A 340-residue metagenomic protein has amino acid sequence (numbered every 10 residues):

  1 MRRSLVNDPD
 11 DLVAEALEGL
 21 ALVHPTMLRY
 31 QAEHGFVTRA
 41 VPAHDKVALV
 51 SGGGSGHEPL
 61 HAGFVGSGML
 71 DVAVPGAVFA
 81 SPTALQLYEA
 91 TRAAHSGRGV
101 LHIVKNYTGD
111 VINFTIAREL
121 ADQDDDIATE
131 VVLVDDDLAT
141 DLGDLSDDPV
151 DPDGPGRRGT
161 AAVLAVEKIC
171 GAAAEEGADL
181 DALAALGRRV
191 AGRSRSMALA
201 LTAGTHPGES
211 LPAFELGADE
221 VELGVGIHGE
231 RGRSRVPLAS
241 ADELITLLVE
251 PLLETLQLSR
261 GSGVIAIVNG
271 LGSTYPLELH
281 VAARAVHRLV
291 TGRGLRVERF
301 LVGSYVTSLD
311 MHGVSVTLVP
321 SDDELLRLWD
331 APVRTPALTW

Functional and structural regions predicted by a protein language model:
M1, H44-G52, H61-V74, T140 (+1 more regions): Gly-rich Lys/Arg/Thr-decorated short loops/hinges at beta-loop-alpha junctions or inter-strand turns that position
M1-L49, D322-W340: N-terminal amphipathic/basic leader segments beginning at the initiator methionine
R2-R3, V47-G54, L70-A73, G99-T108 (+4 more regions): Short glycine-rich or small-residue beta-strand-to-loop segments that form or flank ligand, phosphate, metal/Fe-S
H57, S67-G97, L253: Glycine-rich oxoanion-binding loops at beta->alpha junctions
V111-D125, L145, E278-R284: Short Gly/Thr/Asp-enriched flexible loops that form oxyanion-binding sites at enzyme active sites
V132-R193: Short alpha-helices
D151-P152, A174-V281: Mixed-charge interfacial surface used for oligomerization/domain docking and macromolecular partner engagement
P251, L256-W340: C-terminal non-catalytic interaction/assembly regions of soluble proteins
